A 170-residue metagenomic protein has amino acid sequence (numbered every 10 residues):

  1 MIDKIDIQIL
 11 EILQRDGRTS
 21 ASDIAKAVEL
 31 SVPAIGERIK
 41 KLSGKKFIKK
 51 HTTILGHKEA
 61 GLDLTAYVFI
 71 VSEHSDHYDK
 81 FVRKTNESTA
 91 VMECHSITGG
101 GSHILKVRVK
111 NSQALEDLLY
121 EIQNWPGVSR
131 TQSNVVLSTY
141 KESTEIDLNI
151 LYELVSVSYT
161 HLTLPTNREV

Functional and structural regions predicted by a protein language model:
M1-L162: A compositional/biophysical signature of low hydrophobicity enriched in polar/charged and small residues
H161-V170: Single conserved hydrophobic/aromatic residue that forms the stacking wall/gate of nucleotide- or nucleobase-binding
